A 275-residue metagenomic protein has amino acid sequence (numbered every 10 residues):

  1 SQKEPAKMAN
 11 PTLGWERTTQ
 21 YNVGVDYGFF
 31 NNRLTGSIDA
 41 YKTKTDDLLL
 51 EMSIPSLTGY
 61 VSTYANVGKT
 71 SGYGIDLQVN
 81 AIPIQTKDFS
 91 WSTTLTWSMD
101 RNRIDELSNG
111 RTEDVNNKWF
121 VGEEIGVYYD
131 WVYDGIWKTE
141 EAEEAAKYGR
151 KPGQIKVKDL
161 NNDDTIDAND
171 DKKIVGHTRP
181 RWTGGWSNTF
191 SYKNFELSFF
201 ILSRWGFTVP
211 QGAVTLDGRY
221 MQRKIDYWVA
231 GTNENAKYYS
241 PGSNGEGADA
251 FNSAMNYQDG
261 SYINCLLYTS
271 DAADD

Functional and structural regions predicted by a protein language model:
S1-D130, L266-S270: Extracellular/periplasmic, surface-exposed regions of secreted and cell-surface proteins
K3-E4, T165-N169, N256-Y262: Short glycine/proline-rich turn/loop motifs
N31, A40, K44, N194-F195 (+1 more regions): Bacterial peptidoglycan biogenesis and beta-lactam-recognition machinery
L49-S53, N162-T165, F251-M255: Active-site-adjacent bridging/hinge elements
A65, I82-T178, D226-V229, N235-G247: Conserved small-residue
S92, H177-W205, D259-S270: Conserved C-terminal beta-signal and adjacent last beta-strands/turns of outer-membrane beta-barrel proteins
R204-S270: Extracytoplasmic gating/loop element in the C-terminal half of outer-membrane beta-barrel translocons and assembly
D271-D275: A short, hydrophobic C-terminal helix/tail in secreted or cell-surface proteins
